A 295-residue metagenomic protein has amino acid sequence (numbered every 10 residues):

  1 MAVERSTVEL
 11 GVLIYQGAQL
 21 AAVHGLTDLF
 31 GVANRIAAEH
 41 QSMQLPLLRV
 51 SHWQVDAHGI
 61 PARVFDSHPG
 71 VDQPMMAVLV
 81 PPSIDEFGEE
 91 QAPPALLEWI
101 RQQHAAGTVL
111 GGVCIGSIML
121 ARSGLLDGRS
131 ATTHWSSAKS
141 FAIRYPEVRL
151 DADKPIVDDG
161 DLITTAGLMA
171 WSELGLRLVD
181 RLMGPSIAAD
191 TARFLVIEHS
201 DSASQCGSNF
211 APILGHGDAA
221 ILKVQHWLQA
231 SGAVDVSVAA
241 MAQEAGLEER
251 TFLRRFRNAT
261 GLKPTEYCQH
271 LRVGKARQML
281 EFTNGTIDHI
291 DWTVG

Functional and structural regions predicted by a protein language model:
A2-D72, Q243: N-terminal beta1-alpha1 cap of cysteine-dependent amidohydrolase-like domains
L48-L110: Flexible gly/pro-rich beta->alpha loop and the following alpha-helix that scaffold active-site loops
W99-S136: Catalytic nucleophile loop
D127-P155, D190-T191, L195: A conserved active-site-flanking secondary-structure segment within enzyme catalytic domains
P155-F194: Conserved anion/nucleotide-ligand pocket segment
L182-H226, A230, V234: Accessory alpha-helical/coil subdomains and C-terminal extensions that flank or cap enzyme catalytic cores
K223, Q229, V234-L271, Q278 (+1 more regions): Basic/polar phosphate-binding segments, predominantly the helix-turn-helix DNA-binding elements of transcriptional
D235, N284-T286: Residue at a beta-strand N-cap/secondary-structure junction
